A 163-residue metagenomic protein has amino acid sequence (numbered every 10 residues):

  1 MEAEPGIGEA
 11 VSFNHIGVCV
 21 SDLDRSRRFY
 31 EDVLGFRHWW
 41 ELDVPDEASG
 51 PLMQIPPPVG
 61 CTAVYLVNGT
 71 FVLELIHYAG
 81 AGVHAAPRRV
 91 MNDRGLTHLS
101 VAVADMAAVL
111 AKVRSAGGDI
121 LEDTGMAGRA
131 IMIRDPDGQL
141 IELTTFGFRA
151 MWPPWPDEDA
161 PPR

Functional and structural regions predicted by a protein language model:
M1-E9, V18, E41, V101 (+1 more regions): Vicinal oxygen chelate
E2-A3, E47-L52, G82-P87, M151-P153: A short, acidic/glycine-rich surface segment
I7, I55, R89-V90: Short consensus segments that form the blades of beta-propeller domains, in both extracellular/periplasmic
F13-S21, A63-G80, A85-K112, R129-R134 (+1 more regions): Vicinal oxygen chelate
C19-T70, A108, S115: Core segments of cupin and vicinal oxygen chelate
R25, H77, T145: Short, glycine/acidic-enriched loop or turn micro-motifs at the edges of active sites
